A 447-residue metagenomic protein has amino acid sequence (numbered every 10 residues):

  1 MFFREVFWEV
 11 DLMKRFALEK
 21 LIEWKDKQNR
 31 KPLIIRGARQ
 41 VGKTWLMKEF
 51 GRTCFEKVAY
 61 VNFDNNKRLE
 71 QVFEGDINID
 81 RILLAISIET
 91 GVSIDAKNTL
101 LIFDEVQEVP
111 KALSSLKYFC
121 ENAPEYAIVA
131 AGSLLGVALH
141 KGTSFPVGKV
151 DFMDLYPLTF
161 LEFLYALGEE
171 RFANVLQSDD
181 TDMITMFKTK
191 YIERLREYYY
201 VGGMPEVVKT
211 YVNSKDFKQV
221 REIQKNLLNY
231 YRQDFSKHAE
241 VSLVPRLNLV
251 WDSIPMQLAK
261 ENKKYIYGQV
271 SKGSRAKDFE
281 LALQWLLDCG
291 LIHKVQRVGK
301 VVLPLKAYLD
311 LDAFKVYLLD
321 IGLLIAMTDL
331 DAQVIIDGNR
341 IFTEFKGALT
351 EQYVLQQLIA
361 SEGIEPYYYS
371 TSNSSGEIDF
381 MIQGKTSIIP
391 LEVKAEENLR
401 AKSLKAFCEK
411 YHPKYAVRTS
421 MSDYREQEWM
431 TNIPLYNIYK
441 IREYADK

Functional and structural regions predicted by a protein language model:
F2, V6, L139-K260: Interdomain motor-coupling "hinge/lid" segment immediately C-terminal to the ATP-binding subdomain of NTP-driven enzymes
K14-Q28: Pre-Walker A adenine-sensing motif
K43: Conserved lysine of the Walker
L46, F50: Hydrophobic positions on the alpha1 helix immediately C-terminal to the Walker A/P-loop
N65-K97: Short glycine-rich substrate-engagement loop in P-loop NTPases that contacts/grips substrate
I102, A127-S133, D154: Structural recognition of the conserved hydrophobic beta-strand(s) that form the central parallel beta-sheet of P-loop
K209-E377, I382-Q383: Accessory nucleic acid-recognition modules appended to NTPase machines
L358, I378-E397, A416: Conserved catalytic cores of phosphodiester-cleaving nucleases, focusing on short active-site segments
